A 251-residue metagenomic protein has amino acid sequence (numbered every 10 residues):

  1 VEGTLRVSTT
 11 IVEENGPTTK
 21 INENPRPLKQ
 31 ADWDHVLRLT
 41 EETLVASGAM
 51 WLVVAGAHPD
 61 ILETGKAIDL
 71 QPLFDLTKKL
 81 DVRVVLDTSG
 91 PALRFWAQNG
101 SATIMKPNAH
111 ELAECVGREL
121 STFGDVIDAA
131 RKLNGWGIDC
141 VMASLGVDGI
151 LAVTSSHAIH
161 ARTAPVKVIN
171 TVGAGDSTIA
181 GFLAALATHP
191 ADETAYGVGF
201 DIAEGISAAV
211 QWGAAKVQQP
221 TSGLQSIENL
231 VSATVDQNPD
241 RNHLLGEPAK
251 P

Functional and structural regions predicted by a protein language model:
V1, E23-N24, A55-A57, D87-S89 (+3 more regions): Fold-independent oxyanion-binding glycine-rich loops and adjacent beta-strand/coil segments at enzyme active sites
V1-M50, S232-P251: Conserved N-terminal subdomain of the carbohydrate kinase-like
S8, P17-K20, M50-V53, R83-V84 (+5 more regions): Structural motif
Q30-A31, E114-L120, V168-G173: Short, charged, surface-exposed secondary-structure boundary motifs
Q30-L37, G90, F123-I127, P165: Structural motif corresponding to alpha-helix initiation and N-cap regions
L44-V45, A97-Q98, N134: Non-catalytic positions within long, well-ordered alpha-helices that form the structural scaffold/packing of enzyme
A49-V126: Conserved beta-alpha-beta core of the PfkB/ribokinase-like small-molecule kinase fold
K79, R94, F123-P251: Conserved phosphate-binding/catalytic region of the ribokinase-like
